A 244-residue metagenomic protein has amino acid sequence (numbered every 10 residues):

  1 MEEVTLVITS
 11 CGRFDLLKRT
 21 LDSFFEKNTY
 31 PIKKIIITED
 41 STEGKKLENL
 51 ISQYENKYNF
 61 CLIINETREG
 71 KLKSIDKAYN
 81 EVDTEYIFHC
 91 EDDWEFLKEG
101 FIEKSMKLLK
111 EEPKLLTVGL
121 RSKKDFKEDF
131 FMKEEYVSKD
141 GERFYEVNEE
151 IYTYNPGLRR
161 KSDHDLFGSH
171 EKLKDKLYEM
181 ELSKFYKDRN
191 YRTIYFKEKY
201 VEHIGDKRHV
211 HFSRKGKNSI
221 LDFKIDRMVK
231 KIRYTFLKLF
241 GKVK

Functional and structural regions predicted by a protein language model:
E3-T5, K34: Cell-envelope/extracellular polymer assembly enzymes that use nucleotide-activated donors
R13-N28: Short, well-formed alpha-helical segments that are part of the catalytic scaffolds of diverse glycosyltransferases
R19, E149-Y152, P156-S162, L166-K244: C-terminal catalytic/acceptor-binding lobe
F24-I63: Acidic donor-binding segment of Leloir-type glycosyltransferases
E66-E81: Glycine-rich, basic loop-to-helix element that forms the pyrophosphate-binding segment of sugar-nucleotide handling
E85-E95: Short beta-strand-to-loop acidic/aromatic patch adjacent to the donor-nucleotide binding site
E99-T117: Conserved donor-nucleotide/metal-binding helix-loop-beta segment in metal-dependent transferases, i.e., the alpha-helix
V118-F131: Short beta-strand-to-loop element that shapes/binds the nucleotide-sugar donor at the catalytic cleft/hinge
